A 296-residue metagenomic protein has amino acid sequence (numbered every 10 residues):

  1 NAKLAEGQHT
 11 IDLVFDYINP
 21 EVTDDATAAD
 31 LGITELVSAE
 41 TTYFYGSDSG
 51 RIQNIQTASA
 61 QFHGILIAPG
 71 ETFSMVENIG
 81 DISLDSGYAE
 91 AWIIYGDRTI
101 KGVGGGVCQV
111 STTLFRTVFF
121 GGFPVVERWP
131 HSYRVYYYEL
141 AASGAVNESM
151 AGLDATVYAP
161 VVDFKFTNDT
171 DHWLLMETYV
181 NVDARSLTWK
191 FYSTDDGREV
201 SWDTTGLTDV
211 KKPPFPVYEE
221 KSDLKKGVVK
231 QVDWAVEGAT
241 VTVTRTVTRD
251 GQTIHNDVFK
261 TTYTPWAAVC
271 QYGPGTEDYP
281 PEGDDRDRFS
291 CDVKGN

Functional and structural regions predicted by a protein language model:
N1-N296: Well-ordered beta-sheet/strand-loop patches within structured domains
